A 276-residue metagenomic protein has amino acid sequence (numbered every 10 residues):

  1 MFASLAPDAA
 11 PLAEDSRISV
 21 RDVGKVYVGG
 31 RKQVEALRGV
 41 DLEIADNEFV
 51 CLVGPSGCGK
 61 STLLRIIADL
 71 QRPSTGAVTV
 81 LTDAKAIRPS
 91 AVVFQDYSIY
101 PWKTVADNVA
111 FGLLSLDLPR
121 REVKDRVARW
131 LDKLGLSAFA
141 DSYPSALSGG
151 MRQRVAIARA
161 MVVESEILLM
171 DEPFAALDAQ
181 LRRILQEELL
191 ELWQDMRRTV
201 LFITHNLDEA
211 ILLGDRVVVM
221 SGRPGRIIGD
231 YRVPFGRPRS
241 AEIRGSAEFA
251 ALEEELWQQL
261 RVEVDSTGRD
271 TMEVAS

Functional and structural regions predicted by a protein language model:
F2-P7, E242-S276: Non-catalytic connector elements of ABC transporters
L5-P7, L12-R197, L201-D208, L213: ABC family nucleotide-binding domain
V26, G236-R237, V262: Active-site/binding-pocket entry motifs
G30, E188, P224, E263-D270: Short, polar/charged, Gly/Pro-enriched helix-capping and turn/loop motifs at alpha-helix termini and inter-helix linkers
V80, V219-M220: Short hydrophobic beta-strand elements within the C-terminal catalytic ATPase subdomain
L213-V219: Conserved catalytic segment of ABC-fold P-loop ATPases
G222-L252: Conserved beta-strand-loop-alpha-helix hinge in the C-terminal portion of ABC ATPase nucleotide-binding domains
